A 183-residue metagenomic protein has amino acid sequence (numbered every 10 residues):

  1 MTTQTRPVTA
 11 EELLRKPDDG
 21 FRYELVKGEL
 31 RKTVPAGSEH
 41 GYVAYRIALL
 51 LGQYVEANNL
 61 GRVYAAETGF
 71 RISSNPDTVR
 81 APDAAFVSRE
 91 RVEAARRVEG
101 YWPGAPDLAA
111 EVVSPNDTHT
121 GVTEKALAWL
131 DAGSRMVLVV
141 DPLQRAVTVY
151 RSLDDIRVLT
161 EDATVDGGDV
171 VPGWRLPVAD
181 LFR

Functional and structural regions predicted by a protein language model:
M1-R183: Gly/Pro/Ser/Thr-rich low-complexity, intrinsically disordered segments predominantly at protein N-termini
